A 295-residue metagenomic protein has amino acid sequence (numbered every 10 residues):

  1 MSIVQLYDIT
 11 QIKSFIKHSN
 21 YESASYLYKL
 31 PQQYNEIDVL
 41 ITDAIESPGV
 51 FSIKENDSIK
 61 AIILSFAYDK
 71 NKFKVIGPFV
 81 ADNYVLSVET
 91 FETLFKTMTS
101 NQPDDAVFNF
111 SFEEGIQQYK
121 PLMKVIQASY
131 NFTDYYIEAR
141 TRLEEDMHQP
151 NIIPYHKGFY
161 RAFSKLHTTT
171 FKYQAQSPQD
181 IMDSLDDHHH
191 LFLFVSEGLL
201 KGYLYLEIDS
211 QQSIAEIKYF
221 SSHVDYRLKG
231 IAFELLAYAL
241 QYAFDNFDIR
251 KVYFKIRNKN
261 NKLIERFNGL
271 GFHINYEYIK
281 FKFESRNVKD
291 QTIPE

Functional and structural regions predicted by a protein language model:
M1-Y34, E145-A175, I293-E295: Short amphipathic alpha-helix that is part of the acyltransferase structural core
Y26-V50, K172-E197: Active-site rim helix/loop that mediates acceptor-substrate recognition in acyltransferases
Y34-T93, L204-V224: Conserved donor-binding loop and adjoining core beta-sheet/short helix segment in diverse acyl/aminoacyl transferases
A61, F132, L200-G202, Y276: A structural microfeature
N83-H148, Y278-R286: Acyl-donor-binding surface of acyltransferase catalytic domains
Y84-S100, S222, L228-Q241, E265 (+1 more regions): Conserved acetyl-CoA-binding loop-helix of GNAT-fold acetyltransferases
F108-F112, I217, V252-I256: Conserved hydrophobic beta-strand within the GNAT/NAT acetyltransferase core sheet that lines the active-site cleft
M182-F247: Glycine/small-residue-rich hydrophobic helix-like segments
